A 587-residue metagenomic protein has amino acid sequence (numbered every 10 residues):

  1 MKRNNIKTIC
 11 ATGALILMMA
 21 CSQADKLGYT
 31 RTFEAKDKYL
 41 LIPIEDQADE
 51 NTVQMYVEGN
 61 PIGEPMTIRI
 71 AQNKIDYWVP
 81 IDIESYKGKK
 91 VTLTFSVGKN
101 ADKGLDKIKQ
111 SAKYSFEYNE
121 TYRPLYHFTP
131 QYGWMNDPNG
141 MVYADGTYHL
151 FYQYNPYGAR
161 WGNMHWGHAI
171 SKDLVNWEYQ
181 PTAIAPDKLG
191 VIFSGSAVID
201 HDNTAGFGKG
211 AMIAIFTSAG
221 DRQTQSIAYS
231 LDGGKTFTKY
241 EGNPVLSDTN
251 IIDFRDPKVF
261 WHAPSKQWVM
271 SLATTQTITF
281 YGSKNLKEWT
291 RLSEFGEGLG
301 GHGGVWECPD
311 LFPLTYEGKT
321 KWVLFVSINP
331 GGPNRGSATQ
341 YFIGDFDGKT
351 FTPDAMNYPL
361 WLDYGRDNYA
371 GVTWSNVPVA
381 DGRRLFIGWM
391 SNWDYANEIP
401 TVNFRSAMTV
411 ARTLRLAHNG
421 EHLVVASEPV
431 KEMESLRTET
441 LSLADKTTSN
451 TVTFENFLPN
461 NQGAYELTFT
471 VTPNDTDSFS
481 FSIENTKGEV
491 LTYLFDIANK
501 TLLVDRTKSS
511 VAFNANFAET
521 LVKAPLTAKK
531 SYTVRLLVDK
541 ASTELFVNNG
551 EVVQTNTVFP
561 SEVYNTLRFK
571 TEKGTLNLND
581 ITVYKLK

Functional and structural regions predicted by a protein language model:
K2-C10: Bacterial N-terminal signal peptides that target proteins for export
M19-A20: C-terminal motif of bacterial Sec signal peptides marking the signal peptidase cleavage site
D25-P61, D82-V97, Y114, E317 (+2 more regions): Beta-rich accessory regions
I42, L93-F95, D137-Y157, Y179-A183 (+8 more regions): Hydrophobic core segments of beta-strands in well-ordered, beta-rich domains
T52, D102-G104, W161-H165, R222-A228 (+2 more regions): Structural motif
Y56-G59, T129, D145-G146, L150-Q180: Beta-propeller domains
P61-I81, D102-N139, G158-W161, N176-K209 (+5 more regions): Surface loop/turn signatures of beta-propeller and other carbohydrate-active proteins
S171, S230-L231, F280-L286: Conserved Ser/Thr-centered positions that define the repeating blades of beta-propeller domains
